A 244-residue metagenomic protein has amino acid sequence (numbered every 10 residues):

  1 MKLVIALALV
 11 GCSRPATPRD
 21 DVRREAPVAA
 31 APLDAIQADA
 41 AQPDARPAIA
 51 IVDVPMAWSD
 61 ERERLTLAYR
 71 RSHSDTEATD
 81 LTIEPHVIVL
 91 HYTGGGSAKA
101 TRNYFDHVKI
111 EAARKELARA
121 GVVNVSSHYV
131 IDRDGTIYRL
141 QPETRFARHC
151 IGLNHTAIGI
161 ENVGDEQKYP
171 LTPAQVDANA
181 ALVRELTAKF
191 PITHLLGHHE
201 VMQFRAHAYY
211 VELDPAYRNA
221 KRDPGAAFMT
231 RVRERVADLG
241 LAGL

Functional and structural regions predicted by a protein language model:
M1-A6: Sec-dependent signal peptide recognition, specifically the positively charged N-region followed immediately by
P15, D20-L33, P43-L65, L81 (+1 more regions): Basic/polar, cationic surfaces and motifs that engage anionic cell-wall and phosphate/carboxylate ligands
P18-P27, A31-C150: N-terminal catalytic cores of peptidoglycan-degrading enzymes
F146, G159-L171: Substrate-binding clefts and substrate-entry loops adjacent to catalytic sites of polymer-processing enzymes acting on
I151-G159: A structural motif
